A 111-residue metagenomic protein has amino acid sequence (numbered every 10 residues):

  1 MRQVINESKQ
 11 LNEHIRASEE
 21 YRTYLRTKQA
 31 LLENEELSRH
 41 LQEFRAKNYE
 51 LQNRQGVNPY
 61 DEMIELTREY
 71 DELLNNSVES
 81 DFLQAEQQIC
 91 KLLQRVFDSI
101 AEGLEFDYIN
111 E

Functional and structural regions predicted by a protein language model:
M1-E111: Terminal, compositionally biased segments used for targeting/anchoring and flexible tails
